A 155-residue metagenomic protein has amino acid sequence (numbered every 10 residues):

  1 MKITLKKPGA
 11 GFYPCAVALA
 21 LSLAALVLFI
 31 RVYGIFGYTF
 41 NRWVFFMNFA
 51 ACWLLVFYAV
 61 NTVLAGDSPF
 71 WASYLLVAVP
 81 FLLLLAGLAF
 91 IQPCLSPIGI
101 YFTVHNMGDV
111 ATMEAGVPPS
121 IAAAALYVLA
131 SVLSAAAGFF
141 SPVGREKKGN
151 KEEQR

Functional and structural regions predicted by a protein language model:
M1-L21, A136-E146, E153-R155: Cytosolic juxtamembrane helix and N-cap/initiation of the first transmembrane helix
K2-K7, Y38, T62-Y74, K147: Membrane-interface helix-boundary motifs at transmembrane edges
A10-Y13, L28-F57, S120-I121: Transmembrane alpha-helix entry/boundary detector in multi-pass membrane proteins
I30-G37, L64-D67, L95-I98, F139-K147: Transmembrane helix-loop junctions in multipass membrane proteins, especially transporters and channels
I35-V44, G87-A123: Interfacial non-cytosolic loop connecting adjacent transmembrane helices
F57-N61, L126-E146: Transmembrane alpha-helical segments in integral membrane proteins
A59-L95: Loop-to-transmembrane helix junctions at the membrane interface
